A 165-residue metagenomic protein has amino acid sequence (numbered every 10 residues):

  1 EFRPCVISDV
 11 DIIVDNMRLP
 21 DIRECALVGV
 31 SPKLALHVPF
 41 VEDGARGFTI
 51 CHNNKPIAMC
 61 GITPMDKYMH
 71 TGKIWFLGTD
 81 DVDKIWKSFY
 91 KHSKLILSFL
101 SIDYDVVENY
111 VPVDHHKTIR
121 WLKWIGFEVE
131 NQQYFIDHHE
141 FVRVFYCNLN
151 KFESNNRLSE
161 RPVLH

Functional and structural regions predicted by a protein language model:
E1-D15: A short beta-loop-alpha structural element at the N-terminal edge of CoA-dependent acyl/N-acetyltransferase catalytic
A26-R46: Active-site rim helix/loop that mediates acceptor-substrate recognition in acyltransferases
A45-I62: Conserved beta-hairpin
M65-I74, H139-F141: A conserved beta-turn-beta hairpin within the catalytic core of GNAT-like acetyltransferases that forms part
M69-D83, S88: Conserved acetyl-CoA binding element of GNAT-fold acetyltransferases
I85-F99, R120, W124: Conserved acetyl-CoA-binding loop-helix of GNAT-fold acetyltransferases
V107-K123, E128, F135-H138: Conserved beta-strand-loop-alpha-helix junction that forms the acyl-donor binding cleft
F135-H165: C-terminal "cap" of GNAT-fold acetyltransferases
